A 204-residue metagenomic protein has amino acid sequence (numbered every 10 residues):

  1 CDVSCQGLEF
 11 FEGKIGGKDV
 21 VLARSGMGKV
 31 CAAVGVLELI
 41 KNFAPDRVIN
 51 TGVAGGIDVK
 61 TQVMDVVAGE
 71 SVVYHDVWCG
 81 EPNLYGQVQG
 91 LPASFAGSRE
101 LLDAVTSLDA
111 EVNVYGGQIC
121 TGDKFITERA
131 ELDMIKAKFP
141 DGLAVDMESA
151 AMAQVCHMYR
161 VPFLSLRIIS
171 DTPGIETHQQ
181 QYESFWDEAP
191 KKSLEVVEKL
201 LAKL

Functional and structural regions predicted by a protein language model:
C1-F43: N-terminal short beta-loop-beta anion/metal-coordinating cradle
V21-G26, Q118-C120, L166: Active-site-proximal beta-strand elements of phosphoester/diester hydrolases
A44-I49: Proline-aspartate-enriched helix->loop->beta-strand connector
I57-F139: Mid-sequence, gly/pro-rich, charge-dense loop/helix-turn segments that line enzyme active sites
F125-G174, H178: A C-terminal functional module that forms or caps the active site or interfaces directly with catalytic machinery
P173-L204: His/Asp/Glu-rich mid-to-C-terminal helical/loop segments that flank catalytic regions of hydrolases
